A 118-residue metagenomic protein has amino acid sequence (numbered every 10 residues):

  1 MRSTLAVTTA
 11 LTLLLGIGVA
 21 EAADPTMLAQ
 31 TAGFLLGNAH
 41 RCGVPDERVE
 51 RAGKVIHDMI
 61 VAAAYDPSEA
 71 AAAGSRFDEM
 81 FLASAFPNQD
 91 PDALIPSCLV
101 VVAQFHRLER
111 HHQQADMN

Functional and structural regions predicted by a protein language model:
M1-T4: Positively charged n-region of N-terminal signal peptides that target proteins for export
A6-G16: Bacterial N-terminal signal peptides
L11, D24, P87: Generic anion/oxyanion-binding catalytic loop in active/binding sites
I17-A22: Sec/Tat signal peptide C-region and signal peptidase I cleavage site
A23-H40: Short N-terminal segments immediately surrounding and downstream of signal-peptide cleavage
D46, E50-N118: Compact alpha-helical subdomains of small soluble proteins
